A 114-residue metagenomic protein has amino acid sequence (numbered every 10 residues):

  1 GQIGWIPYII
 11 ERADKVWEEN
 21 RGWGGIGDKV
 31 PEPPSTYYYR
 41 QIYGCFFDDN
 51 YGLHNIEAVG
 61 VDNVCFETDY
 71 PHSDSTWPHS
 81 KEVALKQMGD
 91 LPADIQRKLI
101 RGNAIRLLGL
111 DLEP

Functional and structural regions predicted by a protein language model:
G1-W5, W23-D28, Y43, D48-C65 (+1 more regions): Mid-to-C-terminal alpha-helical segments outside catalytic/metal-binding sites
G1-Y37: Aromatic-lined glycan-binding groove of carbohydrate-active enzymes
S35-Y39, A58-V59: Short, conserved loop/helix-junction motifs that constitute active-site signature segments in enzyme catalytic cores
